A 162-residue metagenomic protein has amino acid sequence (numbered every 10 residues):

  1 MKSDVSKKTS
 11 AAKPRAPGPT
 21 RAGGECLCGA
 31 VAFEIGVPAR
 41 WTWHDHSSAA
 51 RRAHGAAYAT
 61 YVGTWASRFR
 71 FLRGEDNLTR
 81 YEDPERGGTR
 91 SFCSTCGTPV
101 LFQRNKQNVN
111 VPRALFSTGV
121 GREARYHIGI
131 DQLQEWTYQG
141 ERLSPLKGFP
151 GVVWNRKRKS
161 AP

Functional and structural regions predicted by a protein language model:
M1-P162: A short Gly-Trp-Pro
